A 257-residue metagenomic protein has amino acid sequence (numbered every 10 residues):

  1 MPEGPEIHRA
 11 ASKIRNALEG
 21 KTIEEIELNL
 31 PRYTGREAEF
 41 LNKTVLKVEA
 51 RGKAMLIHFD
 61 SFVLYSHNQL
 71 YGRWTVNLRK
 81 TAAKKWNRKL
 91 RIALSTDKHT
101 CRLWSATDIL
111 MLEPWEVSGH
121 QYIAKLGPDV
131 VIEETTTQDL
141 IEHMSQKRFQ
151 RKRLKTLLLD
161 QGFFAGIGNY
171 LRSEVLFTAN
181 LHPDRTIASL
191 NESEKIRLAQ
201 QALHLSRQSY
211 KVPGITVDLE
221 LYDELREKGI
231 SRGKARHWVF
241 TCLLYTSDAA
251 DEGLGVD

Functional and structural regions predicted by a protein language model:
M1-G4, H8, V130, E134 (+2 more regions): Generic detection of long, well-ordered alpha-helical segments
M1-L112, V117: Gly/Gly-Pro- and Ser/Thr-rich, intrinsically disordered tail segments characteristic of DNA damage-repair and tolerance
T22-E37, E49, H143-S247: Basic, nucleic-acid-binding surfaces and adjacent catalytic neighborhoods in DNA/RNA-processing proteins
L64-G166, L171-T178, S193: Phosphate/anion-contacting hairpin/loop surfaces
Y245-D257: Single conserved hydrophobic/aromatic residue that forms the stacking wall/gate of nucleotide- or nucleobase-binding
